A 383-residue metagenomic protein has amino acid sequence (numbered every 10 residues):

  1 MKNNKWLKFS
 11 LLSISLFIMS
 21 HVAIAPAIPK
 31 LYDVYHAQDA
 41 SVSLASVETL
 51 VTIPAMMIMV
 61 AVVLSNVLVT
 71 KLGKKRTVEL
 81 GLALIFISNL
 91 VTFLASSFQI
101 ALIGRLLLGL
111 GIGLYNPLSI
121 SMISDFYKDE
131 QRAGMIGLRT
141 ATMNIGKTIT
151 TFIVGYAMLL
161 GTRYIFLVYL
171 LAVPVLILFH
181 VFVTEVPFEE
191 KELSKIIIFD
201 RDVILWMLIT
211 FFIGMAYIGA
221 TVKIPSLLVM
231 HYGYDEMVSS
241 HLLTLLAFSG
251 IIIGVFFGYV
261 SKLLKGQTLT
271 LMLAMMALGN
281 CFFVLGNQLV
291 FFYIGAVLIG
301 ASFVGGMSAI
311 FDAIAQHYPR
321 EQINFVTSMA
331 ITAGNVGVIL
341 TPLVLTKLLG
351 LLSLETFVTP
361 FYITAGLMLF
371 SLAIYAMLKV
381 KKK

Functional and structural regions predicted by a protein language model:
A25, D202-G250: Extracytoplasmic gate region of multi-pass secondary transporters
P29-V60: Extracellular/periplasmic helix-loop-helix junction of adjacent transmembrane segments in MFS-like secondary
M59-S96: Conserved MFS/SLC helix-loop-helix module at the cytosolic interface between two early adjacent transmembrane helices
V60-K74, I253-K265, L349: Helix-to-loop junctions at the C-terminal end of transmembrane segments in multipass secondary transporters
F98, G104-M143: Cytoplasmic helix-loop-helix junction between adjacent transmembrane helices in 12-TM secondary transporters
L114-Y127, G305-P319: Intracellular juxtamembrane helix-capping segments at the cytosolic ends of symmetry-related transmembrane helices
D129-E130, L138-T184: Helix-loop-helix hairpin linking two adjacent transmembrane segments in secondary transporters
H317-L354: A late C-terminal transmembrane helix in Major Facilitator Superfamily
